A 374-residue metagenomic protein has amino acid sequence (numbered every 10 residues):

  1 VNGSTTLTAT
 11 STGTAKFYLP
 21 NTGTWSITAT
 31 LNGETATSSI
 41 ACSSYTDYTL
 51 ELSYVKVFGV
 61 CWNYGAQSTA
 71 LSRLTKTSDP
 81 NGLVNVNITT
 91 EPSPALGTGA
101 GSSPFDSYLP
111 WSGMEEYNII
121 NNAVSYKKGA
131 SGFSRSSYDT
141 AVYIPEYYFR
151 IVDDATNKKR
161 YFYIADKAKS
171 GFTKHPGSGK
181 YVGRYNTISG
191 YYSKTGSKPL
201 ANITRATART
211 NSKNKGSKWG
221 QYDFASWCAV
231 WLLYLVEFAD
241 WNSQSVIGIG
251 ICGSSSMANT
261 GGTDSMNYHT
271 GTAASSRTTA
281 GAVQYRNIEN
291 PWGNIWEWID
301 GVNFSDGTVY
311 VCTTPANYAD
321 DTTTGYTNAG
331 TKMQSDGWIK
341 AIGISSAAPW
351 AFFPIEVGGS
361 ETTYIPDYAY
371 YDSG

Functional and structural regions predicted by a protein language model:
V1-T14: Short amphipathic beta-strand segments in non-cytosolic proteins
T12, T22, S43-D47: Solvent-exposed, conformationally flexible loop/turn segments
A15-S26: Short Pro-Gly-centered beta-turn/loop motif in secreted/extracellular proteins
N32-V55: Structured interaction patches on ligand/partner-binding surfaces of diverse proteins
G33-E34, Q67, Y147-F149, N186-I188 (+2 more regions): Acidic glycine-/aspartate-rich tracts in secreted/extracellular proteins
V55-K167: N-terminal module-boundary/linker segments of secreted carbohydrate-active enzymes
S131, R135-D139, Y163-P291: Short aromatic-cysteine micro-motif
S226-W231, I249-T270, S275, A282 (+3 more regions): C-terminal, surface-exposed recognition/capping segments
